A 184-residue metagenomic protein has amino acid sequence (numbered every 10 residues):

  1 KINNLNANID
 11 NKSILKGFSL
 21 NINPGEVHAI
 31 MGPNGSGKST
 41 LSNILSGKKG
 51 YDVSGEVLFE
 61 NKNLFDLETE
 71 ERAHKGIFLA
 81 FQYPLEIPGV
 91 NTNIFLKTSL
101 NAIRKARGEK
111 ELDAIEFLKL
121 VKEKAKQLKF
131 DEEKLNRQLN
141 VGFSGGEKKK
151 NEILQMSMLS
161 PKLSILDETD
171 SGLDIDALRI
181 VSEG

Functional and structural regions predicted by a protein language model:
I2, L15-G17: Conserved structural motif at the start of ABC-family nucleotide-binding domains
N11-L15, E71, R179: Short coil-to-beta microelement around the adenine-binding A-loop and adjacent beta1/P-loop entry of ABC ATPase
M31-P33: The feature captures the beta-strand-to-loop junction immediately N-terminal to the Walker
S46-G47: Helix-to-loop junction immediately C-terminal to a conserved catalytic motif
E56-R72, N140: ABC ATPase NBD Q-loop/coupling interface
L85-K162: ABC-family P-loop ATPase nucleotide-binding domains
I165-T169, D176: Walker B catalytic motif
